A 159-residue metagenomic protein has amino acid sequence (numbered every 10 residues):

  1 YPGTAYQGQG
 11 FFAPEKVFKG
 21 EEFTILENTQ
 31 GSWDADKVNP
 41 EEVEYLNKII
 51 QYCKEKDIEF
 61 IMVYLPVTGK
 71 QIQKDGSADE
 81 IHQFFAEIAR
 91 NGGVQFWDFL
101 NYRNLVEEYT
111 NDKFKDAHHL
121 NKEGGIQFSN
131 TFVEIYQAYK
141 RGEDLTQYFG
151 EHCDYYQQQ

Functional and structural regions predicted by a protein language model:
Y1-E55, T146-Q159: Secreted/periplasmic serine-hydrolase-like ester/acetyl group-modifying domain
E22-L26, E59-V63, L105-Y109: Short amphipathic alpha-helical segments, especially helix-boundary/capping motifs
Q30-S32, L65-I72, Y109-D116: Short, local alpha-helical segments
D36-E42, K70-A78: Acidic-and-aromatic substrate-binding clefts and catalytic sites of carbohydrate-active enzymes
E41, K56-E59, E87-R90: Catalytic cores of PAPS-dependent sulfotransferases and nucleotide-sugar/CMP/GDP-dependent glycosyltransferases
I50-D75: Active-site segments of SGNH/GDSL-like serine hydrolases that catalyze O-acetyl group transfer/hydrolysis on lipids
K74-Q158: C-terminal regions of proteins
